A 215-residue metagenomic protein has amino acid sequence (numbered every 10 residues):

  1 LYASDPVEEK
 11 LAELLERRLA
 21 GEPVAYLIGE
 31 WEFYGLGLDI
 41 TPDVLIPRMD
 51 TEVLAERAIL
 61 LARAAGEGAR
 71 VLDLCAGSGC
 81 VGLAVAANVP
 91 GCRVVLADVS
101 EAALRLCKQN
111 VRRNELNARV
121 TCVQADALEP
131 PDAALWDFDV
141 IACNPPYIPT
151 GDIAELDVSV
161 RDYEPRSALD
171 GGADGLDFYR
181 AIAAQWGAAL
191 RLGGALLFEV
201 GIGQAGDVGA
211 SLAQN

Functional and structural regions predicted by a protein language model:
L1-L60: Conserved AdoMet
L11-A12, G21-V24, S78, G82 (+4 more regions): A general structural signal for well-ordered alpha-helical segments in protein cores
P23, P47, P145-P146, P165 (+1 more regions): Proline-centered helix-kink/hinge sites
P47, G77, G175: Short glycine/threonine-rich catalytic loop with a Thr-x-Gly-x-Asp
V53-E155, G203: Conserved SAM/SAH cofactor-binding pocket of Class I
V85, V160, I182-W186: Class I S-adenosylmethionine-dependent transferase superfamily signal
Y147-D177: Mobile active-site "lid"/loop adjacent to the S-adenosyl-L-methionine
A173-N215: Conserved Class I SAM-dependent methyltransferase catalytic core
